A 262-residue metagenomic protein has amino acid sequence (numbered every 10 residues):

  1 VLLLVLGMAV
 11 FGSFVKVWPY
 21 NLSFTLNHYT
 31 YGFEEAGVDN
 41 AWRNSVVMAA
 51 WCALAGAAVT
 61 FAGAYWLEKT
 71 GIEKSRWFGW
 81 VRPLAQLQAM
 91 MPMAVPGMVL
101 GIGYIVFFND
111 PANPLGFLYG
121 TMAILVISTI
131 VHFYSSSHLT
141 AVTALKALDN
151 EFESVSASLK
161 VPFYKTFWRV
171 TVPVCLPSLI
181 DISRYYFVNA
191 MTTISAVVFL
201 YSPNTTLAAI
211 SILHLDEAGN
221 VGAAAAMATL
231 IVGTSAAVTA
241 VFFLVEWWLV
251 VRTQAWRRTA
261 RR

Functional and structural regions predicted by a protein language model:
V1-L4, M91, V95, V131 (+3 more regions): Transmembrane alpha-helices
V1-R43, G79, P83, L115 (+3 more regions): N-terminal, non-cleaved signal-anchor transmembrane helix
L4-G7, F11-F14, A58-G63, I124 (+3 more regions): Membrane-embedded alpha-helices of multi-pass transport/permease systems
G7, A36-K69, K74, L84: Transmembrane alpha-helix signature in integral membrane proteins
F14-V17, N21-N40, M191-V241, W248: Interhelical loop and adjacent transmembrane-helix boundary motif in polytopic membrane transport permeases
V15-N27, G71-R82, M98-H132, N150 (+2 more regions): Membrane-interfacial helix termini and adjacent extracytoplasmic/periplasmic loops of multi-pass transporters
A53-Y65, K69, M98, I102 (+6 more regions): Hydrophobic positions within alpha-helical transmembrane segments of bacterial inner-membrane proteins
F61-S75, V142-W168, P177, R184-Y185 (+1 more regions): C-terminal transmembrane helix and the adjacent membrane-cytosol boundary/short C-terminal tail of inner/organellar
